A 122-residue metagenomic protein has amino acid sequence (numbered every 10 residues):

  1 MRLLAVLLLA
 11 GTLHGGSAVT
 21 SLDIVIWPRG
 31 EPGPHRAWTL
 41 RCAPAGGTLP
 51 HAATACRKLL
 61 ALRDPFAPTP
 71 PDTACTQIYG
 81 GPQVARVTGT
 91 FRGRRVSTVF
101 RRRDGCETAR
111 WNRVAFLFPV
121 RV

Functional and structural regions predicted by a protein language model:
M1-V122: N- and C-terminal low-complexity/disordered segments
